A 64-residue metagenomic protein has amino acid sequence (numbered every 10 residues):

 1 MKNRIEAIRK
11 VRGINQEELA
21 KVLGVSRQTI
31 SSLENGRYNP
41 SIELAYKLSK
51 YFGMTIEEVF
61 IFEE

Functional and structural regions predicted by a protein language model:
M1-V11: A short, Lys/Arg-rich alpha-helix, primarily the initiator
K10, K21, K50: Alpha-helical residues within the helix-turn-helix
I14-S31: Short alpha-helical DNA-recognition segment
N35, E64: Short, conserved catalytic or interaction motifs in soluble domains
E43-E58: DNA major-groove recognition helix of helix-turn-helix/homeodomain DNA-binding modules
I61: Phosphate-coordinating loops and pocket residues in cytosolic domains that bind phosphorylated ligands
